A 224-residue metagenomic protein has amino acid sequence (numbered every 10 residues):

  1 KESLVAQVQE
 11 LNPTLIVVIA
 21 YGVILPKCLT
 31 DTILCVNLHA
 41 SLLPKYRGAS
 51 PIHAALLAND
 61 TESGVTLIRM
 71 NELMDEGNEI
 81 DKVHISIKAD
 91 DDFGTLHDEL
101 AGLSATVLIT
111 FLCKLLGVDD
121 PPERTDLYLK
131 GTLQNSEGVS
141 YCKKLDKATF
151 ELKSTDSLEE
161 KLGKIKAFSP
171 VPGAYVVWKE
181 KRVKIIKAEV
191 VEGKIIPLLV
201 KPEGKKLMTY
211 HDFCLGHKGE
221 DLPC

Functional and structural regions predicted by a protein language model:
E2-N12: Short amphipathic alpha-helix with an adjacent loop that forms part of the alpha/beta core around
S3, I24, V183: Short alpha-helical
L11, T32, N59, L103 (+2 more regions): Structured helix-beta-strand junction loops
L15-G138: Donor/substrate-binding cores of folate-linked one-carbon enzymes
A89, C142-K144, V190-G193: Short, flexible turn/loop "capping" segments at secondary-structure junctions
L133-E151: PAPS-dependent sulfotransferase catalytic core
A148-T149, K153-C224: An anion-binding loop in the catalytic cleft
